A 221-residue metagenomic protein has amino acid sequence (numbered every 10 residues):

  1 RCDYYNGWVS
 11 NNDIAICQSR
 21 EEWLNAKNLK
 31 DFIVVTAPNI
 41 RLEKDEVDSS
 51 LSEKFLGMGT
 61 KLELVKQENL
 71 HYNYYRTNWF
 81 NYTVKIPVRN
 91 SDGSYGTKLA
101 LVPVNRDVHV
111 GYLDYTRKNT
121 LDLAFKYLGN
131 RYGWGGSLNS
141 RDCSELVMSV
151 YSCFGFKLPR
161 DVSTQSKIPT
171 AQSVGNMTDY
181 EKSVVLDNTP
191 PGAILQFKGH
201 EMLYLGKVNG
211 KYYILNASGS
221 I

Functional and structural regions predicted by a protein language model:
R1-I40, E46-V47, F55-M58, V65-D122: Boundary regions of SH3-family modules and the immediately adjacent low-complexity/disordered segments in eukaryotic
I40-F55, V174-L186: Short alpha-helix capping/helix-loop boundary micro-motifs
S49, R106-G111, G129-L138, E181 (+1 more regions): Second-shell loop/turn segments in exported
S52-T60, P190-P191: Short, flexible surface segments
F55, L113-R117, G136-S144, N188 (+1 more regions): Solvent-exposed, acidic/flexible segments
T116-N130, M148-F156: Glycine-rich, acidic and aromatic/proline-enriched surface loops and short helix-turn segments that act as binding
W134-F154, D161-V162: Active-site nucleophilic cysteine motif
P159-S220: ...with weaker cross-activation on analogous glycine-rich loops/strands in unrelated enzymes
